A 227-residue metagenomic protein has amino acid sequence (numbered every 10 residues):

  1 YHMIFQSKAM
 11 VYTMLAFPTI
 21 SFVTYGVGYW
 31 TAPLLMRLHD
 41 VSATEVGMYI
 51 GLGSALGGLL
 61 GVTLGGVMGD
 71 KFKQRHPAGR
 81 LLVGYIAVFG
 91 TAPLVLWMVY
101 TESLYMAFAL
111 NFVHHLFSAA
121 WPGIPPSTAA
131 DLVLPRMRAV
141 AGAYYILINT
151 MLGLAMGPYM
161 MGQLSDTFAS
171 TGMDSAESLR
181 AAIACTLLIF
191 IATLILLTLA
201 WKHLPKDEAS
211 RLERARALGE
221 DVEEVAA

Functional and structural regions predicted by a protein language model:
Q6-G65, L110, H114-P126, G153-S165: Extracytoplasmic gate region of multi-pass secondary transporters
S42-E45, G79-L82, Q163-I189: A membrane-interface helix-boundary motif in multi-pass transporters
A43-G47, P135-Y145: Loop-to-transmembrane helix entry/capping segments in MFS-fold secondary transporters and related SLC/MFSD carriers
D70-A87: Cytoplasmic membrane-interface "Motif A"-like loop-to-helix N-cap segments of 12-TM Major Facilitator Superfamily
K73-R75, A129-R138, T171: Paired intracellular helix-loop junctions of major facilitator superfamily
Y85-E102: C-terminal ends and interior cores of transmembrane alpha-helices in multi-pass membrane transporters/permeases
I86, A92, R180-L199: Symmetry-related core transmembrane helices of the 12-TM Major Facilitator Superfamily/SLC fold
A200-A227: Intrinsic disorder in cytosolic terminal tails and internal cytosolic loops of multi-pass membrane transporters
